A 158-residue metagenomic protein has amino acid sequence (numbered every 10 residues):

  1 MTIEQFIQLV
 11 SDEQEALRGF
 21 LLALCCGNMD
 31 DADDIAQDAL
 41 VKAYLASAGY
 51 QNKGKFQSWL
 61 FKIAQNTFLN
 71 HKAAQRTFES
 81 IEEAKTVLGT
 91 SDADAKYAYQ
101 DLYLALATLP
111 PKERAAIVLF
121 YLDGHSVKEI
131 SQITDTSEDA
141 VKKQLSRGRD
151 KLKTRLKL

Functional and structural regions predicted by a protein language model:
M1-G19: A short, charge-rich alpha-helical start-of-domain segment used by transcription regulators
E13, L17, L21, A39 (+3 more regions): Residue-level preference for hydrophobic side chains embedded in well-ordered alpha helices
D34-V41, L45, G54-N66: Structural recognition of an alpha-helix C-terminal capping motif at a helix-to-coil junction
K62-E82, A95: Arg/Lys-rich amphipathic alpha helix in sigma70-family domain 2
E83-A107: Acidic, proline/glycine-rich intrinsically disordered inter-domain spacer in sigma factors
K112-E113: The N-cap/first-turn positions of alpha helices within or immediately adjacent to helix-turn-helix DNA-binding domains
A116-F120: A short pre-motif secondary-structure segment
T134-L158: DNA-recognition helix of helix-turn-helix
